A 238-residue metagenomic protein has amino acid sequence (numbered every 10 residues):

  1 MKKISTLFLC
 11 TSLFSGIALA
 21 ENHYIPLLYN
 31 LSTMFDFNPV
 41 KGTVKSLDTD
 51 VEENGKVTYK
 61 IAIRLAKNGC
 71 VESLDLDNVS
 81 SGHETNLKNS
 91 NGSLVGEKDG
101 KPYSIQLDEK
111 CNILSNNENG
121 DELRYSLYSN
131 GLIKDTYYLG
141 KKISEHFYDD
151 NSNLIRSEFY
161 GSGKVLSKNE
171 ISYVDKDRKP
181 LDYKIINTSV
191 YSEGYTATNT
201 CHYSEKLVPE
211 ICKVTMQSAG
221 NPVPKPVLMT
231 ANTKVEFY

Functional and structural regions predicted by a protein language model:
K2-F8: Sec-dependent signal peptide recognition, specifically the positively charged N-region followed immediately by
T11-S12: Repetitive helical segments and hydrophobic/amphipathic motifs
S15-I17: N-terminal signal peptide c-region/cleavage motif recognized by signal peptidases
A20-Y238: Buried hydrophobic residues that stabilize the cores of well-folded domains
